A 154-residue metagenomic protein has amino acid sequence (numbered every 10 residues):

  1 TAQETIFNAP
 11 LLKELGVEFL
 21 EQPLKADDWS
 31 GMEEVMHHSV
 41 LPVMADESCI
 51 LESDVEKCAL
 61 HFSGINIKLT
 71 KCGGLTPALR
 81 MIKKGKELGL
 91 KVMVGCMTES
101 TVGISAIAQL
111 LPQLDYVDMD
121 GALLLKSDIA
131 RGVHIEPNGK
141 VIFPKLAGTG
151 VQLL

Functional and structural regions predicted by a protein language model:
T1-S39: Metal-dependent enolase-superfamily TIM-barrel catalytic cores that perform enediolate-based chemistry
Q3-L12, S30, I50-F62, M81 (+1 more regions): Catalytic cores of alpha/beta
L15-D27, L41-L51, G64-G73: Catalytic beta/alpha-barrel core
F19, M36-D46, E87-M93: Short beta-strand/loop segments at the ligand-binding rim of alpha/beta enzyme cores
L20, C58, I67, G85 (+2 more regions): Conserved, mostly hydrophobic/aromatic
H38-S39, L60-H61, L88, P112-Q113 (+1 more regions): Short, structured coil segments at secondary-structure junctions
I65, G74-V92: C-terminal structural cap/anchor segments
M97-L154: Flexible C-terminal active-site loop/helix
